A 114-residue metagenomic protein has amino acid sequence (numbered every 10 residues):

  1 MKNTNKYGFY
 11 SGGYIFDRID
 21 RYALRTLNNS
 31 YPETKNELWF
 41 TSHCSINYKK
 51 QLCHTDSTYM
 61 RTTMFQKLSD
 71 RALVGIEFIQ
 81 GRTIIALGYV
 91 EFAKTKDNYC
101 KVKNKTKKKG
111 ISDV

Functional and structural regions predicted by a protein language model:
M1-Y31, K35-L38, K101-V114: Hot-dog-fold acyl-thioester-processing enzymes
Y7, L24-F65, L87-Y89: Hydrophobic beta-strand-centered segment that forms part of the acyl-chain substrate-binding groove
Y14-F16, Y48, F92: Aromatic side chains
R18-R21, R25, R61, R71 (+1 more regions): Arginine residue identity/basic-tract feature
L52-H54, F65-V114: HotDog/MaoC-like acyl-thioester-processing domains
